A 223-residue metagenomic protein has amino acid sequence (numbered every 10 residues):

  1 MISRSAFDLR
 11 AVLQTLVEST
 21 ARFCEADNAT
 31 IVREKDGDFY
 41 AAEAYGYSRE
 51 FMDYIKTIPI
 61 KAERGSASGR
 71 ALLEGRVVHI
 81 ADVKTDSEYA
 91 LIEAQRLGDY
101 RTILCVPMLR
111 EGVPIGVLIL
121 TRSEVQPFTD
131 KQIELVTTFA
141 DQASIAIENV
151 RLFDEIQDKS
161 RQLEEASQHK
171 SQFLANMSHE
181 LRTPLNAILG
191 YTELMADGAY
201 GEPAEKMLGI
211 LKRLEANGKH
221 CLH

Functional and structural regions predicted by a protein language model:
F7, A196-M207, E215: Short acidic helix/loop segment immediately C-terminal to the autophosphorylated histidine in two-component histidine
V17-A21, A29-R64, V83: GAF sensory/regulatory domain recognition with acknowledged cross-activation on helical regulatory dimers
D38-Y40, R49-I55, A81-T102, R122: Signal-transducing coupling segments at domain and membrane junctions
F51-V78, L91: Acidic/proline- and glycine-rich, intrinsically disordered low-complexity segments that serve as regulatory linkers
R64, R101-L109: A short, aliphatic-rich beta-strand micro-motif
T137-S144: Allosteric cytosolic regulatory segments
K170: Short basic (Lys/Arg) and small-residue
A216-C221: Short alpha-helical segment of the dimerization/phosphotransfer core of two-component systems
